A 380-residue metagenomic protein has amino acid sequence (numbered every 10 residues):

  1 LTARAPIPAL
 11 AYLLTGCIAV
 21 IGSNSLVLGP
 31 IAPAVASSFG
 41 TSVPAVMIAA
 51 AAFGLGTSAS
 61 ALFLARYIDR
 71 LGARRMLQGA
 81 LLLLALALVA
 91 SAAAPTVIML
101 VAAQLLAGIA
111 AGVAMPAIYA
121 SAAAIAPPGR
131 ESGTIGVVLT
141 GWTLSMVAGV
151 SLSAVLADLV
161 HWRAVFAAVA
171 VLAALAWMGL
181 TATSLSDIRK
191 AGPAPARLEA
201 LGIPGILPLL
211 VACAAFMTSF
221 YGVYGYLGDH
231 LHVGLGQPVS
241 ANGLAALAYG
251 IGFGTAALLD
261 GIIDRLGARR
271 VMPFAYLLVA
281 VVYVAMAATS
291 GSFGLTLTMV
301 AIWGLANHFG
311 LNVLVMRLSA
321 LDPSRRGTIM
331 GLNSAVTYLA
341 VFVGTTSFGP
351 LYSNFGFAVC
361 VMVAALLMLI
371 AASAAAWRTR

Functional and structural regions predicted by a protein language model:
G40, G72, A93-M99, T289-S290: Helix-breaking motifs and short loop linkers at transmembrane-helix boundaries and internal kinks in secondary membrane
A59-P95: Conserved MFS/SLC helix-loop-helix module at the cytosolic interface between two early adjacent transmembrane helices
S60-G72, T255-A268, Y352: Helix-to-loop junctions at the C-terminal end of transmembrane segments in multipass secondary transporters
A87, I98-A107, G294-I302: Paired small-residue
L105-W142: Cytoplasmic helix-loop-helix junction between adjacent transmembrane helices in 12-TM secondary transporters
P128-T181: Helix-loop-helix hairpin linking two adjacent transmembrane segments in secondary transporters
A170-K190, A374-R378: C-terminal membrane-cytosol helix-exit motif in multi-pass small-molecule transporters
R270-L314: C-terminal transmembrane helical hairpin of 12-TM major facilitator-type secondary transporters
